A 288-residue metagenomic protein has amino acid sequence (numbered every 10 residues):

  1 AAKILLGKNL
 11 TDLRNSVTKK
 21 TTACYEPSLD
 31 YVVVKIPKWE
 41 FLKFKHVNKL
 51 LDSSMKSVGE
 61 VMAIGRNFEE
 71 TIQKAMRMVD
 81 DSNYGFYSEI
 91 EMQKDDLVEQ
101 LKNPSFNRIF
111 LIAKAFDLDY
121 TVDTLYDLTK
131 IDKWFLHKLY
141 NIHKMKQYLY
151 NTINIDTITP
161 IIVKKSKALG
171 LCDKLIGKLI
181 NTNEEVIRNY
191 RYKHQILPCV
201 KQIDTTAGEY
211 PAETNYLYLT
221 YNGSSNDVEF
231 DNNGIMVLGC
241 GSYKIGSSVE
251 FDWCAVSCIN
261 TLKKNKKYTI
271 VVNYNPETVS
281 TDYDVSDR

Functional and structural regions predicted by a protein language model:
A1-R288: ATP-dependent carboxylate/acyl-activation modules
